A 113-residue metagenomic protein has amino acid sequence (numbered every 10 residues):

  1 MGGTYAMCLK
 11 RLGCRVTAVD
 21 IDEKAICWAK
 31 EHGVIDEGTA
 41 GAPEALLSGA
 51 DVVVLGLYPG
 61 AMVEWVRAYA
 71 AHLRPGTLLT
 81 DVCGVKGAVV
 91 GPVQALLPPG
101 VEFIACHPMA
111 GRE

Functional and structural regions predicted by a protein language model:
M1-A42: NAD(P)+-binding Rossmann beta1-loop-alpha1 motif at the extreme N-terminus of oxidoreductases
R15, V52, E102: Residue-level detector of anion-binding/catalytic polar loops
I21, L57-Y58, V82: Short beta->alpha hinge that forms the Motif I/post-I loop of the SAM-binding pocket
K24-A25, A61, K86-V89: Conserved short alpha-helix immediately C-terminal to the canonical SAM/SAH-binding motif I of Rossmann-like
G33, S48, P99: Structured loop/turn residues at beta-strand edges in well-structured enzyme cores
P43-L73, T77-L78: Rossmann-like NAD(P)-binding element
A68-E113: Rossmann-like NAD(P)(H) cofactor-binding subdomain of soluble oxidoreductases
